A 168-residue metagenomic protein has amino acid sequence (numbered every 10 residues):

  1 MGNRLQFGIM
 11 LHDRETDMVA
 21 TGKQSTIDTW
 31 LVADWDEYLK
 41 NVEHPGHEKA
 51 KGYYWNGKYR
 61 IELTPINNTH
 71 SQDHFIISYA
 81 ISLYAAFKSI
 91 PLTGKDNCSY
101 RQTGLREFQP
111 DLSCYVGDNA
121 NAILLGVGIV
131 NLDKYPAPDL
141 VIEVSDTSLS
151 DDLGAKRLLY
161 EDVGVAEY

Functional and structural regions predicted by a protein language model:
G2-E167: Gly/Pro/Ser/Thr-rich low-complexity, intrinsically disordered segments predominantly at protein N-termini
